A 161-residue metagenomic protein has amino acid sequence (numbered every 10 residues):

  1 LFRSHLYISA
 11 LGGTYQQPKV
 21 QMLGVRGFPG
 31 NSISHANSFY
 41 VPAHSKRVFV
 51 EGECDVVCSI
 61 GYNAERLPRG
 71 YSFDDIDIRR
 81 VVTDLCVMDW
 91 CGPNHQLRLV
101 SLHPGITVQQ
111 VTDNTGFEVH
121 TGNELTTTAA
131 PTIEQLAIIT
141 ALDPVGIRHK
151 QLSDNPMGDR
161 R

Functional and structural regions predicted by a protein language model:
F2-G122, P131: Conserved phosphate- and dinucleotide-binding cores of soluble alpha/beta proteins, encompassing both enzyme active
G122-R161: Acidic/aromatic/glycine-rich contiguous surface patches that form carbohydrate-binding/processing clefts and analogous
